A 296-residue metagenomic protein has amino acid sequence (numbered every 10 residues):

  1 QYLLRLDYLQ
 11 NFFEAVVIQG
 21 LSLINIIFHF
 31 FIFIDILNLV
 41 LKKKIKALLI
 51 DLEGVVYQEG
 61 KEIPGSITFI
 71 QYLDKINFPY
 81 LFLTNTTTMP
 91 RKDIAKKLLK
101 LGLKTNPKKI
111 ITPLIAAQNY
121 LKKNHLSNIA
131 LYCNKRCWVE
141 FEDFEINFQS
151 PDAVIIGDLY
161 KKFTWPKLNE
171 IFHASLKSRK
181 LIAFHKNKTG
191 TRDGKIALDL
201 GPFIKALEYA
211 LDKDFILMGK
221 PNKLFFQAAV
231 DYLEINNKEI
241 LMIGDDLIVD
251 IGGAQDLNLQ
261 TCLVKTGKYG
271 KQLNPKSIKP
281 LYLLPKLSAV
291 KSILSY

Functional and structural regions predicted by a protein language model:
L3, Y8-F13, L21-L23, H29-F31 (+1 more regions): Short hydrophobic targeting helices and cationic amphipathic motifs that mediate membrane/organellar targeting
F33, L37-I67, Y72-F78, M89-I111 (+1 more regions): Asp-based, Mg2+/Mn2+-dependent phosphohydrolase catalytic module
L81-L83: Domain-scale selection of a single, long terminal region that carries the protein's primary operational module
T86: Conserved phosphate/oxyanion-binding catalytic-loop motifs
